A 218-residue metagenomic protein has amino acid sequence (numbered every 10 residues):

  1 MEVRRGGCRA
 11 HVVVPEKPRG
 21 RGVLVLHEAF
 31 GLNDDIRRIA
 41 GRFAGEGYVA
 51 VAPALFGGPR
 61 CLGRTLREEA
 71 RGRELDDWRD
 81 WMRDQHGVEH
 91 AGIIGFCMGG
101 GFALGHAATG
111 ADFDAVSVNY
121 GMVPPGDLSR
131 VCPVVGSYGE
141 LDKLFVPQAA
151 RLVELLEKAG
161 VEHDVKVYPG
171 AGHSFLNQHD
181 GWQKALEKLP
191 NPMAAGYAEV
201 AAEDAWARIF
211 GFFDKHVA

Functional and structural regions predicted by a protein language model:
M1-G87, Q178-A195: Serine-hydrolase catalytic machinery in alpha/beta-hydrolase-like enzymes
V51-A52, V118, V165: Hydrophobic residues in well-ordered beta-strands that form the structural core
L55-P59, M122, A171: Short beta-to-alpha linker loops that shape the active-site pocket of alpha/beta-hydrolase fold enzymes
L75-C132: Primarily recognizes the serine-hydrolase "nucleophile elbow" in alpha/beta-hydrolase and SGNH/GDSL folds
P124-C132, D142, A207, G211 (+1 more regions): Conserved serine/cysteine hydrolase catalytic core
G136-Y138, Y168: Short beta-strand/loop motif that positions the catalytic acidic residue of the alpha/beta-hydrolase fold
K143-A150: Conserved alpha/beta-hydrolase "acid-adjacent" motif
E162-A218: C-terminal catalytic histidine-bearing segment of alpha/beta-hydrolase fold enzymes
